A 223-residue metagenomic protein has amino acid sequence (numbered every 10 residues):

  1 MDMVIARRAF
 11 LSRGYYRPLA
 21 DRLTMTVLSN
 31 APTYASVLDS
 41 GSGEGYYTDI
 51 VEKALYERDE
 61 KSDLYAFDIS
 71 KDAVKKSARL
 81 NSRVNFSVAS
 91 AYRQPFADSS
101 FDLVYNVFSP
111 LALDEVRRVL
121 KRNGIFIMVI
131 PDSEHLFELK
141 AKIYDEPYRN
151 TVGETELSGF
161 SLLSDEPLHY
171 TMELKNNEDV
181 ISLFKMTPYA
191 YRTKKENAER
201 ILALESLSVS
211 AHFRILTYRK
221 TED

Functional and structural regions predicted by a protein language model:
M1-R22, T26: Class I SAM-dependent methyltransferase Rossmann-like catalytic core, especially the SAM/SAH-binding loop
S29-S36, A97: Short helix-loop-beta connector
S36-D39, G43-R93: Class I SAM-dependent methyltransferase SAM/SAH-binding core
Y92-L103: A short acidic, Gly/Pro-enriched loop at the edge of an enzyme's catalytic core that lines a small-molecule cofactor
L120-K121: Helix-to-beta-strand junctions that scaffold the AdoMet/dcAdoMet cofactor pocket in Class I SAM-dependent enzymes
G124-S133: Conserved beta-strand signature within the Rossmann-like core of class I S-adenosyl-L-methionine
K140-L162: Conserved Class I S-adenosyl-L-methionine
L168-D223: Conserved Class I S-adenosyl-L-methionine
